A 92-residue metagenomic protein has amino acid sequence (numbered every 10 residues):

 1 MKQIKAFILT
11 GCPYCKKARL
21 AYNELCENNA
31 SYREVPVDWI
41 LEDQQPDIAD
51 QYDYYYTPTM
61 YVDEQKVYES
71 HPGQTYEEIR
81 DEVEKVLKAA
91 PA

Functional and structural regions predicted by a protein language model:
M1-S31: Local sequence-structure signature of Cys/Sec-based thiol-disulfide redox active-site neighborhoods
P13-Y14, Q44, Q74: Short alpha-helical
R19-Y22, D53-Y55, T75-Y76: Short, glycine/charged-enriched secondary-structure capping and boundary segments
Y32-P46: Thiol-based oxidoreductase modules, predominantly thioredoxin-like and allied folds used for disulfide exchange
A49: A hydrophobic alpha-helix adjacent to the NAD(P)-binding/active-site core of NAD(P)-dependent oxidoreductases, strongly
Y52-V62: Structural micro-motif
V62-A92: Non-catalytic, surface beta->alpha helical segment in thiol-disulfide oxidoreductase systems
